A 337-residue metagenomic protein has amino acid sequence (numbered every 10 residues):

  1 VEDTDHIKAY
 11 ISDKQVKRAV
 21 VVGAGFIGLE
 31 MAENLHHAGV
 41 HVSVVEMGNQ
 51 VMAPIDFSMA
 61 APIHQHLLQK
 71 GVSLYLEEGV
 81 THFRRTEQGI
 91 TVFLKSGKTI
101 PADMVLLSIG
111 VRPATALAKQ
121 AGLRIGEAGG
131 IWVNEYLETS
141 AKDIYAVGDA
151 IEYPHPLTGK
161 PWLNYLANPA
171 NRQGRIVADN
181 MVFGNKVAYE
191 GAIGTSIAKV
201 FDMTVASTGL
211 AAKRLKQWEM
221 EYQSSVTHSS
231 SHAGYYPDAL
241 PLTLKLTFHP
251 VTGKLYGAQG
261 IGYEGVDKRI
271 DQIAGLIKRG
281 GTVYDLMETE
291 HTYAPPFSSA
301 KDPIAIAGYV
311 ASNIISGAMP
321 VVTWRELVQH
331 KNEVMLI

Functional and structural regions predicted by a protein language model:
V1-A38, S73-L74, E127, V133-E135: Glycine-rich dinucleotide-binding loop and its adjacent helix/turn
V1-S12, K98-D179, Q272, L276: FAD-site-proximal beta/loop scaffold in flavoenzymes
Q15-A19, M104, V334: Nucleotide donor/acceptor-binding cores
V22, V44-E46, I337: The conserved SAM/SAH-binding core of class I Rossmann-like methyltransferase domains, concentrating on the hydrophobic
F26, A32-I55, K186-A188, A192-T195 (+6 more regions): Beta1-alpha1 glycine-rich phosphate/pyrophosphate-binding loop at the start of Rossmann-like nucleotide-binding domains
H37-V133: A Rossmann-like FAD-binding core segment of flavoenzymes
A150-E264, P295-S299, P303-M335: Mid-to-C-terminal Rossmann-like scaffold of FAD/NAD(P)H-dependent oxidoreductases
